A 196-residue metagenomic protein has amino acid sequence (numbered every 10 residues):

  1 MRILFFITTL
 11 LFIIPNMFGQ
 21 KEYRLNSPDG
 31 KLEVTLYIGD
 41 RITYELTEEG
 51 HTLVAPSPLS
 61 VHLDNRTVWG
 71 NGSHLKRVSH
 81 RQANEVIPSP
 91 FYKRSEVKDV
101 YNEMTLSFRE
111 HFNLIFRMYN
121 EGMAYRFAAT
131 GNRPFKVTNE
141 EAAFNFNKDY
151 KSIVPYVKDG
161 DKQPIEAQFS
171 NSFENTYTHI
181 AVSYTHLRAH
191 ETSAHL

Functional and structural regions predicted by a protein language model:
M1-K21: Bacterial Sec-dependent N-terminal signal peptides
Q20-L59, N120-G122: Beta-strand-rich N-terminal accessory domains
K31-Y37, E85-D99, I115-F116, F169 (+1 more regions): Short linear motifs in intrinsically disordered
T35-Y37, T52-D64, G72-S73, N113-M118 (+2 more regions): Short amphipathic beta-strand/extended segments with alternating polar/hydrophobic composition
L36, V97-K148: Acidic, contiguous internal or C-terminal segments within carbohydrate-active enzymes that form a structured patch used
E49-F108, K151-Y156: A low-complexity, Ser/Thr/Gly/Pro-enriched, surface-exposed linker/loop concept that marks segments flanking
N139-F173: An exposed acidic His-Trp-rich patch
T185-T192: Conserved small/polar residues in nucleotide/adenosyl-binding loops
